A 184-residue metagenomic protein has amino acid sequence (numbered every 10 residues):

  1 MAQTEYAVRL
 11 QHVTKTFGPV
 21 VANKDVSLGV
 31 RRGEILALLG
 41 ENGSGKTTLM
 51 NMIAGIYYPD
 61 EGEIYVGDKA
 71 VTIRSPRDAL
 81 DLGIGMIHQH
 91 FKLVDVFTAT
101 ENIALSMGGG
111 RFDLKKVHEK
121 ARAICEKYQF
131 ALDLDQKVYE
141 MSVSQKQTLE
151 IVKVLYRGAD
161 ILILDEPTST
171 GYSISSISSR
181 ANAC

Functional and structural regions predicted by a protein language model:
A2-C184: Glycine-rich phosphate-binding loops of nucleotide-dependent enzymes
